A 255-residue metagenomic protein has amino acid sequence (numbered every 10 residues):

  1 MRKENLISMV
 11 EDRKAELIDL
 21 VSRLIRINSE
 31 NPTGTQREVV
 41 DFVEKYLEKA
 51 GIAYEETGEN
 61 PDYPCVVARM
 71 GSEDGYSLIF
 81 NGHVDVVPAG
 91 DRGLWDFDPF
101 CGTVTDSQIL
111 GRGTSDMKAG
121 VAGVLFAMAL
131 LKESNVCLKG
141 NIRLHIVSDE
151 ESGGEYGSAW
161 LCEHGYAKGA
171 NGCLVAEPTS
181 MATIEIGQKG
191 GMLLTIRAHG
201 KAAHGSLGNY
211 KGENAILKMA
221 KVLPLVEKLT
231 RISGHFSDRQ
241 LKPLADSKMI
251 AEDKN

Functional and structural regions predicted by a protein language model:
R2-L110, E133, C137-L138: Acidic/His- and Gly-rich active-site-bordering loop/insert found across diverse amide/peptide-bond hydrolases
S22, E44, A122-A129, A159-C162 (+1 more regions): Predominant activation on well-ordered alpha-helical scaffold segments within soluble catalytic domains
E30, V147-D149, K201: Short strand-loop junctions, especially beta-strand C-caps/beta-turns that link beta-sheets to coils or alpha-helices
T57, R112, H145-V147: Structural motif
I109-A122, E213-I216: Short, conserved micro-motifs enriched in small and acidic residues
M117-K189, L193, A251: Acidic/histidine-rich catalytic neighborhood of metal-dependent amide-processing enzymes
G165-N255: Midchain, well-structured core segments that form catalytic/ion-binding scaffolds
